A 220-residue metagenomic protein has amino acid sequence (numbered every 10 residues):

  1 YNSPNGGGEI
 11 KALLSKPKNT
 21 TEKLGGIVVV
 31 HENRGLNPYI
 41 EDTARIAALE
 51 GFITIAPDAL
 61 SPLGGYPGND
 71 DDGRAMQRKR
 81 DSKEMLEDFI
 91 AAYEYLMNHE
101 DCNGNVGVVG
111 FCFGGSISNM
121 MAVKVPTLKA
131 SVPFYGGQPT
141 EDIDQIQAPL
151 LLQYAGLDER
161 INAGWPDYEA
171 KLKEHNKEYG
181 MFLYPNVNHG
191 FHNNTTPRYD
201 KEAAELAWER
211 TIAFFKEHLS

Functional and structural regions predicted by a protein language model:
Y1-N98, N193-T195: Serine-hydrolase catalytic machinery in alpha/beta-hydrolase-like enzymes
E100-F111: Alpha/beta-hydrolase fold nucleophile elbow
G110-G114, S118: Gly/Ala-rich beta-loop-alpha elbow adjacent to hydrolase catalytic centers
T127-G136: A conserved short beta-strand
Q145-L150, H175-E178: Short, proline-enriched alpha-helix->beta-strand connector loops that line the catalytic pocket of alpha/beta-hydrolase
L152-Y154: Short beta-strand/loop motif that positions the catalytic acidic residue of the alpha/beta-hydrolase fold
L157-N162: Acidic catalytic loop of the alpha/beta-hydrolase fold
K173-S220: C-terminal catalytic histidine-bearing segment of alpha/beta-hydrolase fold enzymes
